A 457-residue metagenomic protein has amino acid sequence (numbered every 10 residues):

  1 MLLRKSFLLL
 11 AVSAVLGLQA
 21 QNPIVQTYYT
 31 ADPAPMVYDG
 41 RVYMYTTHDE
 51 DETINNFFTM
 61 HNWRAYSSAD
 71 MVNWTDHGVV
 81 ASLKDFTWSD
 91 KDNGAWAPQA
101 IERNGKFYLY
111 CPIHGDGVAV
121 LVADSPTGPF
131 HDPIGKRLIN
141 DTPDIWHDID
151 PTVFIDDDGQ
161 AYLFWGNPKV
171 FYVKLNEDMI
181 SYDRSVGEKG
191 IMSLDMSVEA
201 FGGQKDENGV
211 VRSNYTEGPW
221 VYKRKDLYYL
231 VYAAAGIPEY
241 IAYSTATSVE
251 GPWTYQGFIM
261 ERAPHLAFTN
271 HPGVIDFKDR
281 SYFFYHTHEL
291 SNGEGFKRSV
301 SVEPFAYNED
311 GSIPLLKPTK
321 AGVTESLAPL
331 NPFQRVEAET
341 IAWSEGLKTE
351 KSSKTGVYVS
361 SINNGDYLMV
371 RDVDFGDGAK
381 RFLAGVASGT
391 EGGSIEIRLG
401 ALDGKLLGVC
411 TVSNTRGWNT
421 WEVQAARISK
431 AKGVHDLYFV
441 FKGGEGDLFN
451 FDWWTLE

Functional and structural regions predicted by a protein language model:
M1-Q21: Bacterial Sec-dependent N-terminal signal peptides
A20-E457: Carbohydrate-active catalytic/glycan-binding domains of CAZyme proteins, especially the secreted or lumenal ectodomains
